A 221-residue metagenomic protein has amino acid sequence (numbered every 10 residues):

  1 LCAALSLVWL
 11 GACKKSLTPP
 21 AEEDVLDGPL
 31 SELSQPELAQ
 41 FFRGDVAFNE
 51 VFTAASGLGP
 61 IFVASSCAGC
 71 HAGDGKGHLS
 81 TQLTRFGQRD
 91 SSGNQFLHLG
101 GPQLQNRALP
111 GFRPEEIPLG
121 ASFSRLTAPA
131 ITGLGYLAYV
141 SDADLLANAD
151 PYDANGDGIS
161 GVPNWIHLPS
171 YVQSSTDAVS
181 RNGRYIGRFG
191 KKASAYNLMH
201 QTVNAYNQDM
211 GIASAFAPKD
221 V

Functional and structural regions predicted by a protein language model:
C2-W9: Bacterial N-terminal signal peptides
C13-V221: Periplasmic c-type cytochrome electron-transfer domains
